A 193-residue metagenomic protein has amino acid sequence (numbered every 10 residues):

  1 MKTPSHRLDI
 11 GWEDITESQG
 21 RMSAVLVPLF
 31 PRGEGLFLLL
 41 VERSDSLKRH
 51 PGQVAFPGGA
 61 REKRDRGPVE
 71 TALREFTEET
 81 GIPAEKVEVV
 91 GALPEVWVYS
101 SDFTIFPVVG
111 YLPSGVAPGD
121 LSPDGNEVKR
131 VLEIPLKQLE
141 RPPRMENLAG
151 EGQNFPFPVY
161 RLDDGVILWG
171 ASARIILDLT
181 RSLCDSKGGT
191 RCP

Functional and structural regions predicted by a protein language model:
M1-A55, A60-G119, K137, A149-G150 (+1 more regions): N-terminal leader/linker segments that precede catalytic domains of diphosphate-processing enzymes
S122-N154: Amphipathic alpha-helical blocks and their helix-capping loop/short-beta junctions
